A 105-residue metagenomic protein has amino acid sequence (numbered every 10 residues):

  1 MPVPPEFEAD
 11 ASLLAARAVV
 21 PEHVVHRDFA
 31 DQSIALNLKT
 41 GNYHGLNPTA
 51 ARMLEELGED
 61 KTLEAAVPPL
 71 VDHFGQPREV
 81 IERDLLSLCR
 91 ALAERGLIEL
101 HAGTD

Functional and structural regions predicted by a protein language model:
M1-A51, E55, H101: Acidic, low-complexity/disordered tracts enriched in E/D and polar residues
P2, K39-D105: Long, charge-rich, low-complexity alpha-helical segments
